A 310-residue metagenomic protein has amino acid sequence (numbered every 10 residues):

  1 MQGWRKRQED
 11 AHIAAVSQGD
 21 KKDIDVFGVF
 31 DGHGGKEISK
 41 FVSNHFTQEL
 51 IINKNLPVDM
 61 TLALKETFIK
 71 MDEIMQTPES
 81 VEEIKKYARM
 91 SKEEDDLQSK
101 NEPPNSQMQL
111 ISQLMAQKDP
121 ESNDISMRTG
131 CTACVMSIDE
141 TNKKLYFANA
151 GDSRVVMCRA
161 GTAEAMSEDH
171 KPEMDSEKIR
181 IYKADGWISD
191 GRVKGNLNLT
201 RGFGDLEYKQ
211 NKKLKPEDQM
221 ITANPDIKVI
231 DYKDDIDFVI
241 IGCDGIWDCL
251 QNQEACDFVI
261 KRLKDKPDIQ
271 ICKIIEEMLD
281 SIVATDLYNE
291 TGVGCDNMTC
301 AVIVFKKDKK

Functional and structural regions predicted by a protein language model:
M1-K310: PP2C/PPM-type serine/threonine phosphatase catalytic core, specifically the conserved beta-strand-loop-alpha-helix
